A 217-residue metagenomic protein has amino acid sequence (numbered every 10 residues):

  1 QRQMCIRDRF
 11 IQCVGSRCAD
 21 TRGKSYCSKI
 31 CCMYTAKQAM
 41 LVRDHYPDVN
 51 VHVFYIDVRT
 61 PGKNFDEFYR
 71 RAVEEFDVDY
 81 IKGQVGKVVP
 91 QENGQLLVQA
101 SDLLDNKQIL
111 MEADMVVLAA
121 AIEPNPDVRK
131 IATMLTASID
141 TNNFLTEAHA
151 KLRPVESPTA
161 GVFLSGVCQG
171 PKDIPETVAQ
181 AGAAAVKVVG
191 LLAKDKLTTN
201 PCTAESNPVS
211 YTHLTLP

Functional and structural regions predicted by a protein language model:
R2-D8, T212-P217: Conserved small/polar residues in nucleotide/adenosyl-binding loops
R7-G15, L152-K172: Short FAD-binding loop at a beta-strand-to-alpha-helix junction that anchors the flavin cofactor in diverse
R7-H45: Predominantly flavin-linked oxidoreductase catalytic cores and closely associated redox partners
T21-M33, G166-V188: A conserved FAD-binding loop/helix module that cradles the flavin
A36-D127: A Rossmann-like FAD-binding core segment of flavoenzymes
K82, M134-P158: Flexible glycine/proline-rich, aromatic-decorated loop/lid segments
R129-A132, P175-E176, G182-P201: Flexible inter-domain linker/hinge segments
L164-D173, K194-L214: Ferredoxin-like iron-sulfur electron-transfer modules
